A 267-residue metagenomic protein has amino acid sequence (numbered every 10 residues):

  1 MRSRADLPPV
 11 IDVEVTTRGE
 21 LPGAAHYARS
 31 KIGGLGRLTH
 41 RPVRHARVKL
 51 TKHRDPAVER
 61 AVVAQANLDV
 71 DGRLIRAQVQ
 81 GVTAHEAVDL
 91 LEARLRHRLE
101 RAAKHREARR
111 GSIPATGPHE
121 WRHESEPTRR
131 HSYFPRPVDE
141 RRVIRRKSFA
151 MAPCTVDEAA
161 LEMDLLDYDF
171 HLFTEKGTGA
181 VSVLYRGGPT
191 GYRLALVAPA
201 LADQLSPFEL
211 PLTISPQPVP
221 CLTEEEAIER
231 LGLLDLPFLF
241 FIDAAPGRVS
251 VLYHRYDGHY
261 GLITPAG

Functional and structural regions predicted by a protein language model:
M1-G267: N-terminal, polar/charged subdomain of small-to-medium soluble alpha/beta proteins
